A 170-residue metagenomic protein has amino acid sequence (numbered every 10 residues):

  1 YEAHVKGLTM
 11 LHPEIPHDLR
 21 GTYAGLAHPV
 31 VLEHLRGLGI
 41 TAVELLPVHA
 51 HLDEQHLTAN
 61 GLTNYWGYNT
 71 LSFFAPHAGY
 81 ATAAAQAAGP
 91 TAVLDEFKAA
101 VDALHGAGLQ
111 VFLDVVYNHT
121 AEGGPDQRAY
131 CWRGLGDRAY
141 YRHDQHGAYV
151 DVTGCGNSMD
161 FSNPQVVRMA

Functional and structural regions predicted by a protein language model:
K6-A24, P29, E33-M169: Substrate-binding/active-site clefts of carbohydrate-active enzymes
